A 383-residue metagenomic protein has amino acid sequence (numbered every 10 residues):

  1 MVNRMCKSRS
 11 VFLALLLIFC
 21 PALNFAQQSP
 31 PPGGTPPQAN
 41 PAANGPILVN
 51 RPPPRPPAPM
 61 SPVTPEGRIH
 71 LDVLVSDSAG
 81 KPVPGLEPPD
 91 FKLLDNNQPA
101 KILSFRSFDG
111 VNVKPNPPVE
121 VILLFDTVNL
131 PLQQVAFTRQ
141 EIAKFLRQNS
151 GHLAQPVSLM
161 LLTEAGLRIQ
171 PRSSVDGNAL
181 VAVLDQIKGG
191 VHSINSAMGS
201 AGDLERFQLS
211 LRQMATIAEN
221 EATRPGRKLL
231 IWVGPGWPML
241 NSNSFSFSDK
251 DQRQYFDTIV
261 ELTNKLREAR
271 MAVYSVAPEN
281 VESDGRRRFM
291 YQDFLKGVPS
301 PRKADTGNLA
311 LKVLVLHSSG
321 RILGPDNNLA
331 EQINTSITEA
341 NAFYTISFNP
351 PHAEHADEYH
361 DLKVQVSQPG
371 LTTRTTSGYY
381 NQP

Functional and structural regions predicted by a protein language model:
M1-S8: N-terminal secretory signal peptides that target proteins for export/translocation
R9-S10, E339: Short, surface-exposed loop and linker segments with low hydrophobicity and enrichment for Pro/Ser/Thr
F12-N24: Bacterial N-terminal signal peptides
A26-P383: Scaffold/interface architecture of coatomer-like assemblies
